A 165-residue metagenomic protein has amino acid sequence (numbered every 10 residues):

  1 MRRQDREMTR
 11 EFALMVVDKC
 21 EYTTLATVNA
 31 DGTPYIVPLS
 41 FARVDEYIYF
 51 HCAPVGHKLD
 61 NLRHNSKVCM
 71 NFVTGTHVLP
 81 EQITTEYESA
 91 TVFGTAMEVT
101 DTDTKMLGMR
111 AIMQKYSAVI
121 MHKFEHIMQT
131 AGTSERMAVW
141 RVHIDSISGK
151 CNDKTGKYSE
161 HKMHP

Functional and structural regions predicted by a protein language model:
M1-T24: Short, basic/aromatic recognition patches
R2-Q4, P80-P165: Charged, gly/pro-rich active-site loop segments
D5-R6, L14, H57-D60, M70: Anion-coordinating catalytic cores for phosphoryl-, nucleotidyl-, and glycosidic chemistry
C20, I36-P38, R43-D45, R63-K67 (+2 more regions): Short connector loops at helix/strand junctions that flank enzyme active sites, especially segments positioning acidic
C20-P54, M70-N71: Short beta-strand segments
A53-H57, M113: Short, solvent-exposed aromatic-acidic interface loops
A53-P54, H64-H77, E86-M97: Active-site-adjacent structural patch at catalytic or cofactor/ligand-binding sites
G56-K58, G156-K157: Short, surface-exposed beta-strand-loop junctions and turns on beta-sheet-rich folds
